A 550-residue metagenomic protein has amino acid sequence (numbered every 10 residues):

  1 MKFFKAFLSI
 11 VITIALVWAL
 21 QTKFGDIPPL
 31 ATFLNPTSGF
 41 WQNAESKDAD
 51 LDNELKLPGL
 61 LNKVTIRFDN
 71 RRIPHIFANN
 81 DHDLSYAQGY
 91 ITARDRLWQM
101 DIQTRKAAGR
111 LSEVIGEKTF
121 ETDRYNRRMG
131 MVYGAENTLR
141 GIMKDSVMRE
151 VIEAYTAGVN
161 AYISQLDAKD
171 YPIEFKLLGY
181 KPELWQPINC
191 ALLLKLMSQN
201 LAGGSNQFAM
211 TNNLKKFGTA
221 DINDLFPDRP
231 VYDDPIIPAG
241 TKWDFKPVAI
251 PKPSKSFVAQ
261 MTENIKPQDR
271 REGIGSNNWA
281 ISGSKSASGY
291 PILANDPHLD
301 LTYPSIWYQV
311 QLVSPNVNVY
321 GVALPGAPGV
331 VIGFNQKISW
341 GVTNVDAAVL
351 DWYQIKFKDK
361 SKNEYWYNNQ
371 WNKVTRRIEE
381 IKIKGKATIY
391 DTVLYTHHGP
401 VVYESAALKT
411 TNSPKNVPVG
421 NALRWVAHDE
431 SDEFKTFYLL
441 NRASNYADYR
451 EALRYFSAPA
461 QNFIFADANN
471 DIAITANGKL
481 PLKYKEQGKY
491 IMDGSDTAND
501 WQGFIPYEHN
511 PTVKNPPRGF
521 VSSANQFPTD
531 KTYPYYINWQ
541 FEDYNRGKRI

Functional and structural regions predicted by a protein language model:
K2-I292, P297, N316: Substrate-recognition/specificity elements adjacent to catalytic centers across diverse enzyme folds
L61-K63, E433-Y455: Alpha/propeptide regions of enzymes that mature by internal proteolysis
I76-F77, S85-A87, G289-Y290, L301-P304 (+11 more regions): Short helix/loop capping segments that flank catalytic or ligand/cofactor-binding pockets
L84-Q88, G134-R149, R424, F434-L440 (+2 more regions): Second-shell loop/turn segments in exported
R105, N318-V319, L324-V393, L440: Compact, glycine/acidic-enriched structural inserts
A107, A135, M148-V151, Y155-G158 (+4 more regions): Stable alpha-helical elements in mature extracytoplasmic
A157-A168, R442, R454-Q461: Sec-exported extracytoplasmic/periplasmic mature domains
V419, F456-R549: Hydrophobic alpha-helical segments
